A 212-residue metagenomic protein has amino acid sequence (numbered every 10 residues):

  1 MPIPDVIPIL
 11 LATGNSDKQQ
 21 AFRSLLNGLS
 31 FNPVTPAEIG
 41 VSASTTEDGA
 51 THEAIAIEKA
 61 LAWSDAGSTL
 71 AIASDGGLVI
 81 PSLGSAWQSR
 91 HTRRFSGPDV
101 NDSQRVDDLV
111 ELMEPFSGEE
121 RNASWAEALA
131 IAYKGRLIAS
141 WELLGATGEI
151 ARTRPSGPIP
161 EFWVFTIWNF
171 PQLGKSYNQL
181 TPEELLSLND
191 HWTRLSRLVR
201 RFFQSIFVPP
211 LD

Functional and structural regions predicted by a protein language model:
P2-L10, D17-D212: Anionic-ligand binding patches
